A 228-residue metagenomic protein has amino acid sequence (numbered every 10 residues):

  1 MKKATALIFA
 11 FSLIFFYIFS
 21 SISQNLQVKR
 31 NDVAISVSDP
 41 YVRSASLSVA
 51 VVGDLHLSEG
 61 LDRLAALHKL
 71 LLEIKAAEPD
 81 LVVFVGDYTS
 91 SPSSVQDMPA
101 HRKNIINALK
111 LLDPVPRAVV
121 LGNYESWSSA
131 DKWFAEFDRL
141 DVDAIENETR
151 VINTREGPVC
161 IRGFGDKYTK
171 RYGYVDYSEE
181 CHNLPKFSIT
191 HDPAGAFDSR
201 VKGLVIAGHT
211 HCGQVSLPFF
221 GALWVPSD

Functional and structural regions predicted by a protein language model:
M1-L13: N-terminal Sec-pathway targeting helices
S12-P99: N-terminal active-site segment of His-dependent metallophosphoesterases
L47, L81, V159-C160, P185-F187 (+1 more regions): Structural motif
G53-L57, L81, G86-Y88, N123-E125 (+4 more regions): Active-site metal-binding loops of divalent metal-dependent hydrolases
G60-D62, S93-S94, S129, T169 (+2 more regions): Short N-terminal helix/helix-N-cap motif within the alpha/beta-hydrolase-1
L64-N153: Core catalytic region of metal-dependent phosphoesterases/phosphodiesterases, especially metallo-beta-lactamase-like
A135-D143, E148, T154-F197: Binuclear metal-dependent hydrolase catalytic cores centered on His/Asp/Glu-rich metal-binding motifs
F187, P193-D228: Conserved beta-sheet core of the metallophosphoesterase superfamily
